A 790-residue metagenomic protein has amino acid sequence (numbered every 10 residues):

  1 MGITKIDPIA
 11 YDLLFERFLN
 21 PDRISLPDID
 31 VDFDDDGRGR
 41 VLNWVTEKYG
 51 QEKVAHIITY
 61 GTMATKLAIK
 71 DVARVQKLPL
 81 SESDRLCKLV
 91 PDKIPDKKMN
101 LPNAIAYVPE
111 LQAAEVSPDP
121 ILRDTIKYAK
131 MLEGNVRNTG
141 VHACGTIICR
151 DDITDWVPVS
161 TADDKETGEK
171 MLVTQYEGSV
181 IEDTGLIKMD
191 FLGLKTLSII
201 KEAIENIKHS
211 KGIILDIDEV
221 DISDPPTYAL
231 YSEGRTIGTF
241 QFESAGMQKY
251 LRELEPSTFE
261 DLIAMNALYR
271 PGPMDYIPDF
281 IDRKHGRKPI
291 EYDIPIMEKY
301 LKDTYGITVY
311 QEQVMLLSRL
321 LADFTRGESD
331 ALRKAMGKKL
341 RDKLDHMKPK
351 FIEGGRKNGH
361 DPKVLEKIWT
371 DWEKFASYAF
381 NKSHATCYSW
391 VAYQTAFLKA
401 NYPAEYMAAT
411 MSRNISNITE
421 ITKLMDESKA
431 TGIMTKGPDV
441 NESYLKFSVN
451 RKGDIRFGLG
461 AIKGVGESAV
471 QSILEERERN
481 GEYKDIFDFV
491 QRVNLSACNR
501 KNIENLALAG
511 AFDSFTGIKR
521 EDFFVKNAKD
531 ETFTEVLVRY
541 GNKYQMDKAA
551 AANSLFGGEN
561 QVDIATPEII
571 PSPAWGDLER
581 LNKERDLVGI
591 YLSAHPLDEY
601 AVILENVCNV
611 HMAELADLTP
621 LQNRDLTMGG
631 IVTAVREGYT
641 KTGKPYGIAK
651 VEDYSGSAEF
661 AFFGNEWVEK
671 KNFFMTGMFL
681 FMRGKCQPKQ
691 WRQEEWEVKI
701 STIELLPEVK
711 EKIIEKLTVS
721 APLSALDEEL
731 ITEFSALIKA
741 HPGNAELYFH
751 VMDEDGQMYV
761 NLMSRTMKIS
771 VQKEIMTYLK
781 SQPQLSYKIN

Functional and structural regions predicted by a protein language model:
M1-N790: Noncatalytic, beta-rich nucleic-acid-contacting surfaces in large DNA/RNA-processing enzymes
